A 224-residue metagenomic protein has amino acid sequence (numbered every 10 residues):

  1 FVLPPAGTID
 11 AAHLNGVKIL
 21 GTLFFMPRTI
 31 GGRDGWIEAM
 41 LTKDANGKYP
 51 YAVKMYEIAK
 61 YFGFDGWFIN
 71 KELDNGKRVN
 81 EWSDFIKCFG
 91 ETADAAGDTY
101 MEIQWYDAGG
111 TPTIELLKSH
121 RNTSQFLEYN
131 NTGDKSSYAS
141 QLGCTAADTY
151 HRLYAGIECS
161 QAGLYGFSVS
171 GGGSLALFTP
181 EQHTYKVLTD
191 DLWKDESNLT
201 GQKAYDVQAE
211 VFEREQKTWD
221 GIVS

Functional and structural regions predicted by a protein language model:
F1-S137: Chitinase-like catalytic core of GlcNAc-active glycosidases
R121-S224: Substrate-binding and catalytic surfaces of secreted/luminal carbohydrate-active proteins
